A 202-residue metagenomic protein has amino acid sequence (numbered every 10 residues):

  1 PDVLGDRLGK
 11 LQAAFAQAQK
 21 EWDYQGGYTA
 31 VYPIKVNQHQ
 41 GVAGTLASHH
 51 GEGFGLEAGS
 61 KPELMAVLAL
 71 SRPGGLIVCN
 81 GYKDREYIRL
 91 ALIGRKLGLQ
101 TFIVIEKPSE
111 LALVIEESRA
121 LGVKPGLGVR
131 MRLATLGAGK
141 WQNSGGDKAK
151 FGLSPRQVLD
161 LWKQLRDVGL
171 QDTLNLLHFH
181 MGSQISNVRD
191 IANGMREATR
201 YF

Functional and structural regions predicted by a protein language model:
P1-P33, Q38: Low-complexity, highly charged intrinsically disordered N-terminal segments that act as targeting/localization
Y28-F202: Active-site-proximal beta-alpha core segment in soluble small-molecule metabolic enzymes
